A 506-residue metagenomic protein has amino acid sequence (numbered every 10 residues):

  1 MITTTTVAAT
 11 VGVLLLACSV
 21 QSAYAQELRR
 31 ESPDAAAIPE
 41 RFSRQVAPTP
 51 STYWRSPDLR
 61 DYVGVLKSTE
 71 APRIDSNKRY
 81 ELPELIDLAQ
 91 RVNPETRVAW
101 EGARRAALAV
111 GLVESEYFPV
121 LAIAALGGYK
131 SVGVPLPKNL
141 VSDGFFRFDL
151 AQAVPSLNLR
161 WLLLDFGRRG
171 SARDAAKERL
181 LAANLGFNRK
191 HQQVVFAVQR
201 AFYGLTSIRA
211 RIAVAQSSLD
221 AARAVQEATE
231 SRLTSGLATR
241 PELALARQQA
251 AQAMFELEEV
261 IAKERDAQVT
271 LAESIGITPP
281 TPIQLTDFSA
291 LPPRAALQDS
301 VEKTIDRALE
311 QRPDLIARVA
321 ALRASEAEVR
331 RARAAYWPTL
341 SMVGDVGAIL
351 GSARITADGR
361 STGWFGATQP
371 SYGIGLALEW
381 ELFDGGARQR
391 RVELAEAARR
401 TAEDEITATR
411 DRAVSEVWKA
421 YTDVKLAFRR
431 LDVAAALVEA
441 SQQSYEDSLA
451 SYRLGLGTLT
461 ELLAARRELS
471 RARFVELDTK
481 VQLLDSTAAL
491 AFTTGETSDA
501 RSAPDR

Functional and structural regions predicted by a protein language model:
M1-L88, K138-L140, I261-R307, T356-D358 (+1 more regions): Terminal intrinsically disordered/low-complexity segments used for targeting and assembly
L66-K78, A124-N158, D287-L297, R330 (+4 more regions): Small/polar, glycine/serine/threonine/aspartate-rich low-complexity segments that form flexible
D75, L85-Q90, A238, E242 (+4 more regions): Amphipathic alpha-helical coiled-coil scaffold segments and their short linker/junction regions
I86, S156-N158, F202, I305 (+2 more regions): Membrane-embedded beta-strand positions in outer-membrane beta-barrel channels/transporters
R97-V98, E114, D149, L163-H191 (+8 more regions): Sec/SRP-type N-terminal targeting helices
R105, Q152-V154, R200, L245 (+1 more regions): Transmembrane beta-barrel architecture of outer-membrane proteins
L185-R307, D423, A427-R430, D447-A450 (+3 more regions): Periplasmic alpha-helical coiled-coil/stalk elements that build and connect Gram-negative outer-membrane
